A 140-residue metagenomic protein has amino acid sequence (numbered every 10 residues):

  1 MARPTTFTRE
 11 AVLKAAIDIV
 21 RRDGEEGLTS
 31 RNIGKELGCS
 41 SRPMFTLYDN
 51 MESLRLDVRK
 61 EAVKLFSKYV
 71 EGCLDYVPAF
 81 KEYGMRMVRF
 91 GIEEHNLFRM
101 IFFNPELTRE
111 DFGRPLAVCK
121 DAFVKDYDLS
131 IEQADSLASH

Functional and structural regions predicted by a protein language model:
M1-R3: Extreme N-terminal tail/first-helix region
T6-I17, R21, E26-G27, G38 (+3 more regions): An amphipathic alpha-helix adjacent to DNA-recognition modules
L28-K35, M44: Append "Primarily bacterial transcriptional regulators
S41, F66, V70, F98-F102: Membrane-helix exit/interface motif
D49-S53, E71-P78, I92, E106 (+1 more regions): Residues in soluble alpha-helical coiled-coils and helical-bundle/repeat scaffolds
A79-N104, R109-F112: Helical hydrophobic small-molecule/effector-binding pocket
E82, P105-S139: Amphipathic alpha-helical packing segments from all-alpha helical-bundle domains
